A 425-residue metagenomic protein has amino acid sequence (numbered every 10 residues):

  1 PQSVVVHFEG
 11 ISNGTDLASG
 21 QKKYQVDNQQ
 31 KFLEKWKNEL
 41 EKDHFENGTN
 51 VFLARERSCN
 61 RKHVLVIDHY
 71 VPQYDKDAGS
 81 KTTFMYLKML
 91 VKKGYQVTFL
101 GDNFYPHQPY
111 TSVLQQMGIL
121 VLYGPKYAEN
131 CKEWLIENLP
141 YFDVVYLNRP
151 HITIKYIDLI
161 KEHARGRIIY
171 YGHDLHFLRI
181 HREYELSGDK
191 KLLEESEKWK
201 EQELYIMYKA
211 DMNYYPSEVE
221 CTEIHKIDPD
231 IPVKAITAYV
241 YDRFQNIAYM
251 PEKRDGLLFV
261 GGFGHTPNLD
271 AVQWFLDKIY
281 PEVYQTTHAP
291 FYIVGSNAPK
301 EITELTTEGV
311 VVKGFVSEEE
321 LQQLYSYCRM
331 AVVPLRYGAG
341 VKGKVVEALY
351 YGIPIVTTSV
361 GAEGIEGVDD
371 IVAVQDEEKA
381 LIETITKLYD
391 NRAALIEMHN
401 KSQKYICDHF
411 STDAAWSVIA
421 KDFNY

Functional and structural regions predicted by a protein language model:
P1-S19: Active-site donor/metal-binding and catalytic loop motifs of nucleotide-sugar-dependent glycosylation enzymes
G14-H63: C-terminal, non-catalytic tails of nucleotide-sugar-dependent glycosyltransferases
D75, G79-K88, F99, D189 (+3 more regions): Conserved catalytic-core segment of nucleotide-activated headgroup transferases in glycan assembly
Y141-V144, D211, S326-G340, I353: Acidic donor-binding loop of glycosyltransferase active sites
H176, L192-N213: Membrane-proximal helix-turn-helix segments that form the acceptor-binding/catalytic region of lipid-linked
K344-A348, G352-T358: Short hydrophobic beta-strand element within catalytic cores of glycosyltransferases and related nucleotide-activated
I371-K379, K387-R392: Conserved acidic donor-binding segment of nucleotide-sugar-dependent glycosyltransferases
A393-F423: A charged, aromatic-enriched C-terminal amphipathic alpha-helix characteristic of glycosyltransferases across folds
